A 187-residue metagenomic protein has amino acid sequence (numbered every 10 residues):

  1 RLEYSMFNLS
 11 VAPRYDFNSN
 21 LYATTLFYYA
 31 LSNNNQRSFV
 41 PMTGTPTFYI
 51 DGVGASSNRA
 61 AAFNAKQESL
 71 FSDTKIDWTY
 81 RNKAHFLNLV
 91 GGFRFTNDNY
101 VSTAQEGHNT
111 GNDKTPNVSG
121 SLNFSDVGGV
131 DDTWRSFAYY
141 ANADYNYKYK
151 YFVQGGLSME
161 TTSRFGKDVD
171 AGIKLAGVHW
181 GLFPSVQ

Functional and structural regions predicted by a protein language model:
R1, S38-N58, N99-V127: Surface-exposed loop/turn segments flanking beta-strands in extracellular/periplasmic regions
Y4-Y80, W134-Q187: Surface-exposed extracellular loop regions of Gram-negative outer-membrane beta-barrel proteins
H85: Histidine-centered active-site/metal-ligand motif
N88-V90: Long, low-complexity, repeat-rich, intrinsically disordered, solvent-exposed domains used in surface/appendage assembly
G92-R94: N-terminal glycine-rich FAD/FM-binding segment characteristic of electron-transfer flavoproteins
T96-N97, S185: Alpha-helical scaffold segments in carbohydrate-active enzymes
S121-Y140: Outer-membrane beta-barrel signature, preferentially recognizing the C-terminal barrel domain of Gram-negative
